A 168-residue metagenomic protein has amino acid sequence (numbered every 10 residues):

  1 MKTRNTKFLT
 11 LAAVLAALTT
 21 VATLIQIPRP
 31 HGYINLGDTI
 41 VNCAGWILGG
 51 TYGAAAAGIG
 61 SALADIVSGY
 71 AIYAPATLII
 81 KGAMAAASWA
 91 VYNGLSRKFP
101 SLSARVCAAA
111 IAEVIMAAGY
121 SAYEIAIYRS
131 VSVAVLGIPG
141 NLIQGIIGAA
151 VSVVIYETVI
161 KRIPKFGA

Functional and structural regions predicted by a protein language model:
M1-A168: Loop-helix junctions at membrane interfaces
